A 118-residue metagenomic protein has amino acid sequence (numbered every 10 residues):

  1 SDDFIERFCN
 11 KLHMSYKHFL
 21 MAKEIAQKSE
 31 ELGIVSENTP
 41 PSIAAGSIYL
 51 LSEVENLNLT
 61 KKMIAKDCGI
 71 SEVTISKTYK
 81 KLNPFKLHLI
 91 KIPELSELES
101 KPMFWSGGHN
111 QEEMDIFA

Functional and structural regions predicted by a protein language model:
S1-E37, P41, K62-K66, E72 (+1 more regions): A cyclin-like helical interaction fold
S42-E55: Contiguous, well-ordered alpha-helical segments that form the cores/surfaces of helical PPI scaffolds
